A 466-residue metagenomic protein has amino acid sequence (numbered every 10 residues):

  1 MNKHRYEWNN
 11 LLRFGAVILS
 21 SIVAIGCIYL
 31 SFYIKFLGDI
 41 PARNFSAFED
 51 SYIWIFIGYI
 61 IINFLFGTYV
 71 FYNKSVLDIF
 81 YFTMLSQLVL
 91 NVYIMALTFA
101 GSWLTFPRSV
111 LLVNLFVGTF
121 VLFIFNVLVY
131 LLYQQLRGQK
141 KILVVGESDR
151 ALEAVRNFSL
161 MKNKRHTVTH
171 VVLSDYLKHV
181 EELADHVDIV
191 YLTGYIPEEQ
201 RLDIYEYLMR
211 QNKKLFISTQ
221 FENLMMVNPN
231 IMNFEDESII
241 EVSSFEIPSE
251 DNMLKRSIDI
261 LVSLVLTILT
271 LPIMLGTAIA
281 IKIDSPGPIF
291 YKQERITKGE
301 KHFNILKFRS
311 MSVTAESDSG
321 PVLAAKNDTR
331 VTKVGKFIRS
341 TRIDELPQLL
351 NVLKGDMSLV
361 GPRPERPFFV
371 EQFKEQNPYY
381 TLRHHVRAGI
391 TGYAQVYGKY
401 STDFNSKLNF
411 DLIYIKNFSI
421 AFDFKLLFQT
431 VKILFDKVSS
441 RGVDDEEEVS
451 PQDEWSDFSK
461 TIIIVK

Functional and structural regions predicted by a protein language model:
M1-Q135, F435-V438: Signature of alpha-helical transmembrane segments in polytopic membrane proteins
M1-V23, V127-L271, R441-K466: N-terminal hydrophobic signal-anchor/signal peptide
T83, Q87, N91, S257-I268 (+1 more regions): Loop-to-transmembrane-helix entry motif
T83-Q87, Q139-A154, P288-M311: Membrane-cytosol interface motif
E222-N223, P229-N230, Y291-R330, T391-N409: Short, glycine-rich, amphipathic interfacial segments at transmembrane boundaries or analogous
D251-T314, N351, I420, L426-K466: A hydrophobic, helix-centered structural microdomain
A325-R387, L426-T430, L434: A short, structured surface patch at a secondary-structure boundary
L412: Short beta-strand/loop motif that positions the catalytic acidic residue of the alpha/beta-hydrolase fold
